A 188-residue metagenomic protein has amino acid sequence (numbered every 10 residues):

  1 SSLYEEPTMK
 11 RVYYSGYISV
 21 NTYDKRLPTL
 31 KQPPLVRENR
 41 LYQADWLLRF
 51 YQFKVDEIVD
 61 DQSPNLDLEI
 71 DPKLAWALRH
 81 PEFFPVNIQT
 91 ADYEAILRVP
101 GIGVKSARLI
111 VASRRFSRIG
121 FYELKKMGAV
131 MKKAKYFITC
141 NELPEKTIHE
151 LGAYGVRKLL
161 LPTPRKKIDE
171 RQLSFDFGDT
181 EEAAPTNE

Functional and structural regions predicted by a protein language model:
S1-E5: Catalytic cores of alpha/beta
K10-L35, Y51-H80: Flexible glycine/acidic-rich beta-alpha junction loops that bind and position SAM and/or redox cofactors in anaerobic
T29-L30, V36, F50, A91 (+3 more regions): Accessory DNA-binding and partner-docking regions appended to nucleic-acid-acting proteins, especially the terminal
L35-Q43: Generic recognition of short, well-ordered alpha-helical interface segments
A44, I110: Conserved, mostly hydrophobic/aromatic
N65-A95, F121-E188: C-terminal extensions
S113-R114: Residue-level signature of tetratricopeptide-repeat
